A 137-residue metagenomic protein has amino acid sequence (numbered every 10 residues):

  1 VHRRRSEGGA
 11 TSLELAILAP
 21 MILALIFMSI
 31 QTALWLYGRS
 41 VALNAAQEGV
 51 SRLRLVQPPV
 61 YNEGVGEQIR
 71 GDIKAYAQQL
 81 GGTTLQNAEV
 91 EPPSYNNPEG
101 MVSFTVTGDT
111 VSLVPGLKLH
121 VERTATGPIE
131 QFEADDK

Functional and structural regions predicted by a protein language model:
V1-R70: Alpha-helical assembly-interface signal, strongest on the long, hydrophobic N-terminal helix that forms
R54-K137: Short, conserved structural patches
